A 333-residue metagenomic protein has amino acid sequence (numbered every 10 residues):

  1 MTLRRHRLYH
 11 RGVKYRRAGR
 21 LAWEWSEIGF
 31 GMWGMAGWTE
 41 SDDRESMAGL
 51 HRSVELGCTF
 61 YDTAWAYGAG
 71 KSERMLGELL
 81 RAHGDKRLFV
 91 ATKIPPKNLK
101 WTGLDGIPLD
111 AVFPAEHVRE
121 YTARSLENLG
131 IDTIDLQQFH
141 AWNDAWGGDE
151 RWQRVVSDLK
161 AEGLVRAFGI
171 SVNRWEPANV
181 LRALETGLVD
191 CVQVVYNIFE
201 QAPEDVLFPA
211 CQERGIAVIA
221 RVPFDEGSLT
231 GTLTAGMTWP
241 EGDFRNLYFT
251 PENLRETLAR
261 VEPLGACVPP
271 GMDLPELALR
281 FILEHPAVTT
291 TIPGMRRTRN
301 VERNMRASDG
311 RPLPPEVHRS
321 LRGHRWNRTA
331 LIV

Functional and structural regions predicted by a protein language model:
T2-L88: N-terminal binding-site loop/beta-alpha segment at the start of enzyme catalytic domains that lines or forms
R5, A141-I332: Beta/alpha (TIM)-barrel catalytic core signal, keyed to glycine-rich beta->alpha loops juxtaposed to Asp/Glu that bind
A18, F30, S46, Y61 (+11 more regions): Conserved, mostly hydrophobic/aromatic
W33-R44, L104-H117, A145: Active-site mouth loops of central-metabolism enzymes
S41-S53, V112-L129, R174-A183: Short, acidic/polar
S46, S72, V118, T122 (+2 more regions): Aromatic/hydrophobic pocket-lining residues that form the small-molecule binding cavity in soluble enzyme cores
H83-F113: Structural motif corresponding to the early beta-alpha repeats
L126-A145: Active-site groove signature of glycoside hydrolases
